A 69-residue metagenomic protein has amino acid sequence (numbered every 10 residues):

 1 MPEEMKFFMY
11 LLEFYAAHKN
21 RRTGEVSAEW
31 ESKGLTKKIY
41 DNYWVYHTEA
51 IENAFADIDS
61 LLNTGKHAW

Functional and structural regions predicted by a protein language model:
M1-E25: N-terminal acidic leader/helix
M9-L12, G24-S27, Y40, E52-D59: Generic detector of well-ordered alpha-helical segments enriched in charged/polar residues, highlighting helical
Y15-A16, I39, K66: Generic low-complexity, intrinsically disordered sequence content enriched in small uncharged/hydrophobic residues
T23-W30, G34-Y46: Amphipathic, hydrophobic secondary-structure cores in small proteins
Y43-W69: Long, compositionally biased
